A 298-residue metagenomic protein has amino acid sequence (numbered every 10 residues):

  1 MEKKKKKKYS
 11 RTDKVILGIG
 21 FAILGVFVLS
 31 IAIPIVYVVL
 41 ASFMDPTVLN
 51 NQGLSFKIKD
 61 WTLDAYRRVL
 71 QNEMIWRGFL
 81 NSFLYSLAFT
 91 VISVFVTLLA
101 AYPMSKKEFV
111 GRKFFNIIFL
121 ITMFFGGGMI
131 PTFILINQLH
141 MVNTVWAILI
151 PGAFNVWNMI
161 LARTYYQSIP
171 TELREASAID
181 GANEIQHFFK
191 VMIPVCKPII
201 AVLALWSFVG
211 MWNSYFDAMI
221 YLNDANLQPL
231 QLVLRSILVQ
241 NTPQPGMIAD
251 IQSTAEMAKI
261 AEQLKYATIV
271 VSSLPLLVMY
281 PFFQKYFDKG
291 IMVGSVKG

Functional and structural regions predicted by a protein language model:
E2-G298: A hydrophobic, multi-pass inner-membrane permease signature
